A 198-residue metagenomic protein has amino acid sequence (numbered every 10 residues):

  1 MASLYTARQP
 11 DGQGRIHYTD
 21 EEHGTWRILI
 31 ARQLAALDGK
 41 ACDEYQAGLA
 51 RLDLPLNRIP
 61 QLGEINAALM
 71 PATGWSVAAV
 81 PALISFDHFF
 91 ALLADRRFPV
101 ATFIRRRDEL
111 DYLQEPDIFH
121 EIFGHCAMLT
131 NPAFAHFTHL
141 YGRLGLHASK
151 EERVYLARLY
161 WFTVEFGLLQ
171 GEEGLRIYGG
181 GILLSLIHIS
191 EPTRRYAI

Functional and structural regions predicted by a protein language model:
M1-H125, L129: The feature captures two recurrent sequence modes
L62-N66, P116-F119, F134, L156-Y160 (+1 more regions): Short runs of predominantly hydrophobic/aromatic residues within well-ordered alpha helices that form helix-helix
A67-P71, E121-G124, H139-R143, A157-L168: Short, hydrophobic/amphipathic alpha-helical patches that form generic packing surfaces within helical domains
T130-F137, I189: Type-3 copper protein
F134-R153: A long, hydrophobic alpha-helical segment
H147-G171, L175-G180: Extended, Lys/Arg-enriched charged tracts that mediate electrostatic binding to polyanionic substrates
I187-I198: Single conserved hydrophobic/aromatic residue that forms the stacking wall/gate of nucleotide- or nucleobase-binding
